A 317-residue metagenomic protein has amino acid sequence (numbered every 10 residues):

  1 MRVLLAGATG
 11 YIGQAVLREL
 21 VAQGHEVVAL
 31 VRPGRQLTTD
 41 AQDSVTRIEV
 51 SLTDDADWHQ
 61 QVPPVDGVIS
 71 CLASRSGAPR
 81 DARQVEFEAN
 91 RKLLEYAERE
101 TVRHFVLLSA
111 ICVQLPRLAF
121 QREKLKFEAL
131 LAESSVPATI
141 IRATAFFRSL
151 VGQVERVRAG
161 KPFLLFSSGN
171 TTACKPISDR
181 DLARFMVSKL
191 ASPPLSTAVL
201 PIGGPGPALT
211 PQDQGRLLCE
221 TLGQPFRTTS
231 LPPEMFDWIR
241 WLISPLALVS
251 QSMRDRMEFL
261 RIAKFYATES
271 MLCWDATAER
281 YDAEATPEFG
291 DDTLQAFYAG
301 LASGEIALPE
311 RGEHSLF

Functional and structural regions predicted by a protein language model:
V3-H25: N-terminal Rossmann NAD(P)H-binding glycine-rich loop of SDR-like oxidoreductase domains
L4, R35-R99, C112-P116: NAD(P)H-binding glycine-rich loop region in Rossmannoid oxidoreductase-like domains and their noncatalytic homologs
I12, V68, L182, M186 (+2 more regions): Non-catalytic, hydrophobic alpha-helical segments
S74-G160: Glycine-/Pro-rich loop/turn segments that contact NAD(P) or position catalytic residues in Rossmann-like domains
A89, G169-L190, A198, T210: Substrate-positioning beta->alpha
S149-R156, K189-L200, Q224-F226: Glycine/proline-rich active-site loop of Rossmann-fold NAD(P)-dependent oxidoreductases
A173-R180, I202-E220, P232-W241: Substrate-binding strand-loop-helix patch in Rossmann-like NAD(P)-dependent oxidoreductase/epimerase domains
E234-F317: A hydrophobic C-terminal alpha-helical subdomain
